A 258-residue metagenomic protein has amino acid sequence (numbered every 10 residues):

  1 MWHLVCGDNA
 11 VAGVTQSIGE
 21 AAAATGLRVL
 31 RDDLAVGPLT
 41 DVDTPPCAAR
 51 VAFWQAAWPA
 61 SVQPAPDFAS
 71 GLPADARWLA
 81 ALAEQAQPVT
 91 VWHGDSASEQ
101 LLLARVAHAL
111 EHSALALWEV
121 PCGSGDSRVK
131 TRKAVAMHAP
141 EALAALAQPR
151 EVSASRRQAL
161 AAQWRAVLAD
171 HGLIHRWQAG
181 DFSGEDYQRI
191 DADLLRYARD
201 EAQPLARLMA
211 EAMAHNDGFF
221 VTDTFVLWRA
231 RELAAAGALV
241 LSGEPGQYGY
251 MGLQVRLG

Functional and structural regions predicted by a protein language model:
M1, T25, Q85-P88, L115: Short coil/turn segments at beta-strand junctions that form active-site/ligand-binding loops
M1-S70: A structured, charge-rich N-terminal accessory region that forms the first stable segment of a protein and links
A12-S17, L39-T40, E99-V106, R128-T131: A short acidic (Asp/Glu
A22-G26, R105-L117: A short alpha->loop->secondary-structure connector
G26-A35, L115-S127, D223-F225, S242-P245: A generic structural motif
P59-A104: Long, hydrophobic/aromatic-enriched structural stretches that serve as scaffold segments
T131-Q203: A conserved mid-domain beta-alpha-beta active-site/ligand-binding segment of alpha/beta enzyme cores
H171-G258: C-terminal, charge/polar-rich interaction regions
